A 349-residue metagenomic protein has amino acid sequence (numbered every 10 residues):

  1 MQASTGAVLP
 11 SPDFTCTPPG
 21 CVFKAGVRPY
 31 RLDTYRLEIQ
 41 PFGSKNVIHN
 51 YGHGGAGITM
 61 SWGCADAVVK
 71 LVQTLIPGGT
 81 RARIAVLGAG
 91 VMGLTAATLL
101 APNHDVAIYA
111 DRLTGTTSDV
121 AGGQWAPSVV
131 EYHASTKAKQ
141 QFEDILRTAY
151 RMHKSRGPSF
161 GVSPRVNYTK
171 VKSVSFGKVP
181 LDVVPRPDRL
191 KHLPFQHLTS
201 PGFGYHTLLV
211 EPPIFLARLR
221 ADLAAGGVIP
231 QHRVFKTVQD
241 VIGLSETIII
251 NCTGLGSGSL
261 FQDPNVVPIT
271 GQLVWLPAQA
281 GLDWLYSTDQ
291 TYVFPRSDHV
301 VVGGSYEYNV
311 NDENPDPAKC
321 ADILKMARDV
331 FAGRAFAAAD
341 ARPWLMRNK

Functional and structural regions predicted by a protein language model:
M1-G43, G52, G57-M60, D66 (+6 more regions): Active-site substrate-recognition segment that forms the wall of the catalytic cavity or substrate channel
D13, A25-S44, S118-V120, T148-G226: Flavin (FAD/FMN) cofactor-binding and adjacent substrate-gating region of FAD-dependent oxidoreductase domains
I48, I84-V86, I249: Short glycine-aspartate micro-motif
A56-G63, A134-T148, G202-R218, N314-K319: Short beta-strand to alpha-helix junction loop
W62-V72, H197-K236, I242-E246, C252: Helical element adjacent to the flavin cofactor pocket in flavoenzyme catalytic cores
L71-G79: Glycine-rich helix-loop-beta junction characteristic of Rossmann-like nucleotide cofactor-binding loops
S128-A134: A catalytic-pocket lid/entrance helix-loop region that shapes and gates access to the active site across common
